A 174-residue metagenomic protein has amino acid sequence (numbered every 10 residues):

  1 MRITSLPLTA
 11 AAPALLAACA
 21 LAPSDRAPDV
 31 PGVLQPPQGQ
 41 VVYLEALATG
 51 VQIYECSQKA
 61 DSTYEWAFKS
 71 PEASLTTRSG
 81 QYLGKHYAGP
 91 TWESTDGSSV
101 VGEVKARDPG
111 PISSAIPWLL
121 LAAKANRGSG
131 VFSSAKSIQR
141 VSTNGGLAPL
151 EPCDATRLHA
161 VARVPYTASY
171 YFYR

Functional and structural regions predicted by a protein language model:
M1-T9: Bacterial N-terminal signal peptides that target proteins for export
L8-A11, R26: Short, functionally important structural connectors and interaction interfaces within domains
A17-A18: C-terminal motif of bacterial Sec signal peptides marking the signal peptidase cleavage site
S24-I53, A60-R174: Primary mode marks residue(s) on the alpha4-beta5-alpha5 output face of response regulator receiver
